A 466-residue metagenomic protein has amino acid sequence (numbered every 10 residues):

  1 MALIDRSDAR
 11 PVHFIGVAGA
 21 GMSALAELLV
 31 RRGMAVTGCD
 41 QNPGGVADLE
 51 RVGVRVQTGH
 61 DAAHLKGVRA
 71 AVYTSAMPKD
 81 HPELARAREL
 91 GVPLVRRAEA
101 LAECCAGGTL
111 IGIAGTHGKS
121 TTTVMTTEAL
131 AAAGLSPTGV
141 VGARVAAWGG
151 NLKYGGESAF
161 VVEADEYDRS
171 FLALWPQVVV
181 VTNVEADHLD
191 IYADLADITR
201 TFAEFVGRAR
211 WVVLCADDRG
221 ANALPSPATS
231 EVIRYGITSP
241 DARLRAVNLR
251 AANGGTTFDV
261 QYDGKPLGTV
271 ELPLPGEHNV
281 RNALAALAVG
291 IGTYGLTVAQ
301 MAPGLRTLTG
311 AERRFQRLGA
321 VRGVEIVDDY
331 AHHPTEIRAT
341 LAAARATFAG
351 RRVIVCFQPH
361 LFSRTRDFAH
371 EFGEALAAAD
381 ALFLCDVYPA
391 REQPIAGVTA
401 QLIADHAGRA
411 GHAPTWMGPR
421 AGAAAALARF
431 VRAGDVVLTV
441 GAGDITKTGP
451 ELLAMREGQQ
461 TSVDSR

Functional and structural regions predicted by a protein language model:
M1-R55, G67, A71, K79 (+8 more regions): ATP-dependent carboxylate-amine ligase
L28-R31, E50-R51, H64, S75-A216 (+4 more regions): Phosphate-binding loop of NTP-binding sites
T37, G134-V141, Y235, T415: Conserved RecA-like helicase motor-core motifs
Q41-P43, D61, E99-A100, G142-A143 (+3 more regions): Short, ordered loop/turn segments at secondary-structure junctions
T58-H60, R96-A98, V141-A143, L214-A216 (+3 more regions): Short loop/edge segments at beta-strand edges and connector loops that shape dinucleotide/nucleotide cofactor-binding
L249: A conserved short coil-to-beta-strand element within the FAD-binding core of flavoproteins
F258-V260, V270: Short beta-strand motif preference
